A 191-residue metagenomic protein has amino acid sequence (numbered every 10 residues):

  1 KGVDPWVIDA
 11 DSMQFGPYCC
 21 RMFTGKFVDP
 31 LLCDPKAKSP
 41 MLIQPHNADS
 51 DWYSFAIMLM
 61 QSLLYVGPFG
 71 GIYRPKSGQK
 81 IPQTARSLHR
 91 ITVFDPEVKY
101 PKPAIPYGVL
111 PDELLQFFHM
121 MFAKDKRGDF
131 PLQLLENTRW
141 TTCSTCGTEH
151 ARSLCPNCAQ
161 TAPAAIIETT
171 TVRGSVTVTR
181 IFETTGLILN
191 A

Functional and structural regions predicted by a protein language model:
K1-P40: Activation segment/activation loop of eukaryotic-type protein kinase catalytic domains
I43-G108: Conserved C-lobe activation region of Hanks-type protein kinase-like domains
F69, P103-L132: A conserved short helix/loop substructure at the end of the activation segment of eukaryotic-like protein kinase domains
N137-W140, R152: Residues immediately within or flanking Cys/His clusters that coordinate Zn2+ in small zinc-binding modules
C143-C146, C155-C158: Short cysteine-rich clusters marking metal-coordination/redox-active sites
G147-A151, A162: Cys/His-rich microdomains that often coordinate metals
C158-T169: Short Cys/His-rich micro-motifs in 6-15 aa windows
T177-A191: Short beta-strand elements that form the blades of beta-propeller/WD-repeat-like and other beta-sheet-rich scaffold
